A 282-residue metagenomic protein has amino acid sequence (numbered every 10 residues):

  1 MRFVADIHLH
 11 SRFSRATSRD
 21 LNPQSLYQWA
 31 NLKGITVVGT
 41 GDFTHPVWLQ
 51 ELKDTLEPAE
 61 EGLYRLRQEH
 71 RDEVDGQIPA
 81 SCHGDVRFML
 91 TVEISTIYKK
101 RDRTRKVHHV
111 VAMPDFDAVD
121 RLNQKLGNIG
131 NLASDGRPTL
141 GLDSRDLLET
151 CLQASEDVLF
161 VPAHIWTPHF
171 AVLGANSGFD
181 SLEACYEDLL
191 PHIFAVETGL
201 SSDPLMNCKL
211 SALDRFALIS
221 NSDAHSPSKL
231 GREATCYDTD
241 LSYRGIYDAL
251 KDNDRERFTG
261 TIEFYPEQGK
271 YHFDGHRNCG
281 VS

Functional and structural regions predicted by a protein language model:
M1-S11: Replace "His-x-His-based motif
R2, Q50-F194: Extended substrate/RNA-proximal surfaces in nucleic-acid metabolism proteins
H8, D42, V111, F160 (+1 more regions): Conserved, mostly hydrophobic/aromatic
L9-N22: Active-site mouth loops of central-metabolism enzymes
R15-S18, L49-K53, F170-S177, K209 (+1 more regions): Histidine/acidic-residue-rich catalytic or RNA/ligand-binding cores of hydrolases and nuclease-related proteins
Q28-L49, L159-V161: Divalent metal-dependent hydrolysis catalytic cores, especially in the metallo-beta-lactamase
F216-G231: Short acidic/histidine-rich active-site segments
F258-S282: Cys/His-rich short segments
